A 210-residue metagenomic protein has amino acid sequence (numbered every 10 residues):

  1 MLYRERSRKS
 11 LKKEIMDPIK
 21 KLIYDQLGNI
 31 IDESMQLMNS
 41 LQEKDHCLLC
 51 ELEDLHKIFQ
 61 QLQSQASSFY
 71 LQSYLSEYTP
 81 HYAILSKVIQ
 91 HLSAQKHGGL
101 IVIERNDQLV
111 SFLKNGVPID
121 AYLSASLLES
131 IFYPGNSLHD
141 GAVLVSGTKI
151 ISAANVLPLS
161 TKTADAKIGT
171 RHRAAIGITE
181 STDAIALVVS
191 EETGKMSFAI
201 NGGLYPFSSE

Functional and structural regions predicted by a protein language model:
L2-E210: Divalent-cation
